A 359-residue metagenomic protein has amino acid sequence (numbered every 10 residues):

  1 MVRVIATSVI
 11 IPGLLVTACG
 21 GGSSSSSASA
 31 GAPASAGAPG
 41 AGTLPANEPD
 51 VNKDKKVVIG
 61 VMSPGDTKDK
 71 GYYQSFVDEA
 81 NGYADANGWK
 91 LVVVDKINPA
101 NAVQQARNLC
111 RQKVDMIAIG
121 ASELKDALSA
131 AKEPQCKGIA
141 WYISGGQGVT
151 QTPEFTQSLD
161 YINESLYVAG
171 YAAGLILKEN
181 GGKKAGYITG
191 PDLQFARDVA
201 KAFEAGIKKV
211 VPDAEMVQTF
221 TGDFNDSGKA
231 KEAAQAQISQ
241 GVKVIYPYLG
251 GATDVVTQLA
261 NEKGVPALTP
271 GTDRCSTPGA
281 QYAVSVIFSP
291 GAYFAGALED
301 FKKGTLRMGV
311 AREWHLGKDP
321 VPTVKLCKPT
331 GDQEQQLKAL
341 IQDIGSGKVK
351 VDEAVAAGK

Functional and structural regions predicted by a protein language model:
M1-T17: Sec-dependent bacterial lipoprotein signal peptides
T17-A18, A252: Low-complexity, intrinsically disordered/propeptide-like segments
C19-S23: Bacterial signal peptide processing site
S26-K359: A residue-level marker of the well-folded mature domains of exported/periplasmic proteins
